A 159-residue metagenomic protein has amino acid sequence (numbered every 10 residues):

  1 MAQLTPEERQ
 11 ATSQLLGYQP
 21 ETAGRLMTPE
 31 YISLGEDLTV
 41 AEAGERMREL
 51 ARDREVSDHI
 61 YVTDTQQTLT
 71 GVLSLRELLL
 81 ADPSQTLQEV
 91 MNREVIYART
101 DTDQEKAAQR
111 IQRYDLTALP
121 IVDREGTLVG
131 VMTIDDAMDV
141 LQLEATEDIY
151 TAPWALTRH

Functional and structural regions predicted by a protein language model:
A2-H159: Cytosolic regulatory modules rich in charged/polar residues
